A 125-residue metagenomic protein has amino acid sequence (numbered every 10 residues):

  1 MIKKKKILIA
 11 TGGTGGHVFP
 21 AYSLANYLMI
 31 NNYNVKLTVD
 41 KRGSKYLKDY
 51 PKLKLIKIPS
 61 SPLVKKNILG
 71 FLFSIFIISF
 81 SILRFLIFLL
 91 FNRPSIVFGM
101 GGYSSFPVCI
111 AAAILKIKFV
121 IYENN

Functional and structural regions predicted by a protein language model:
K4-G12, M29-I77: Conserved nucleotide-sugar phosphate-binding/catalytic loop shared by glycosyltransferases and other
L8, K36, V97-F98, V120: Structural detector of well-ordered beta-strand residues that form the stable sheet scaffold of enzyme domains
I9-Y22: A short, glycine/small-residue-rich beta-strand->loop->alpha-helix junction that serves as a flexible
G12, G101-G102, E123-N125: Histidine-centered beta-alpha loop that forms part of the nucleotide-sugar donor binding/catalytic region in diverse
A25, M29, A113: Gly/Ala-rich phosphate-binding loop of Rossmann-like dinucleotide-binding domains, activating on the conserved
R42-Y46, P94-L115: An aromatic- and histidine-rich active-site surface loop
N67-I96, F106, I114: An amphipathic, basic-hydrophobic alpha-helix
L115-N125: Short, acidic/small-residue loops that bind anionic groups at enzyme active sites
